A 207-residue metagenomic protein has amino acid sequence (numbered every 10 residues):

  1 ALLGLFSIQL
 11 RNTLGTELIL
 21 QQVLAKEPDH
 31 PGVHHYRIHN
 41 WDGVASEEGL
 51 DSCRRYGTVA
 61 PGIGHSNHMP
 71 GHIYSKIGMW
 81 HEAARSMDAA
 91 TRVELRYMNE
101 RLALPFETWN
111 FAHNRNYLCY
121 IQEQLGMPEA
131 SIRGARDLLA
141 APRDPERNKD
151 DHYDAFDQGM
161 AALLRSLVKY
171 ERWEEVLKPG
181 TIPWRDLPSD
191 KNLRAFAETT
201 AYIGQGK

Functional and structural regions predicted by a protein language model:
L10, G43-V44, I77, L125 (+2 more regions): Structural motif corresponding to the intra-repeat A-B loop/turn of tetratricopeptide repeats
T13, S46-E47, W80, P128 (+2 more regions): TPR-repeat structural position
L24-K26, R54-G62, V93, E100-P105 (+2 more regions): Solenoid-like repeat scaffolds
P31, G64-N67, P105-T108, A112 (+3 more regions): Start-of-helix signal in alpha-solenoid helical-repeat scaffolds, especially tetratricopeptide repeats
V33-H34, S66, E100, N114 (+1 more regions): TPR alpha-solenoid repeat register
Y36-H39, M69, K76, N110 (+4 more regions): "A position-specific structural signal for the A-helix of alpha-solenoid helical repeats
R37-W41, Y74, Q122, L167 (+1 more regions): Residue at a conserved register position within TPR or TPR-like alpha-solenoid repeats
